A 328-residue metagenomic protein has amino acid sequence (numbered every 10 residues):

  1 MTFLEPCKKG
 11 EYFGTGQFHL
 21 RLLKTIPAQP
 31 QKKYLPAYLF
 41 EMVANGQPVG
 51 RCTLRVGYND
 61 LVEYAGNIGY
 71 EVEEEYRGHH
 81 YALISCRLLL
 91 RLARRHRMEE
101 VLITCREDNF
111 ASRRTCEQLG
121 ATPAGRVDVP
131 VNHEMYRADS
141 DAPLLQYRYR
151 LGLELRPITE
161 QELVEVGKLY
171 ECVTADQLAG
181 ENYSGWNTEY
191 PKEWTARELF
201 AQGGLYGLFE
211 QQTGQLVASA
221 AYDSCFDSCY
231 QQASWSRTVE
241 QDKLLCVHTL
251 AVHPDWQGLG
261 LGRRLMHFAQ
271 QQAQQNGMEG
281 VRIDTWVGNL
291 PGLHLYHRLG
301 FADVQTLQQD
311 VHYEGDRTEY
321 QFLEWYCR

Functional and structural regions predicted by a protein language model:
M1-Y12, L153-K168: A short beta-loop-alpha structural element at the N-terminal edge of CoA-dependent acyl/N-acetyltransferase catalytic
P6-I26, T174-T195: Conserved GNAT-fold acetyl-CoA-binding loop/helix
P30-L35, T53, N59-G66, A138 (+4 more regions): Conserved acyl-donor/pantetheine-binding loop and adjacent beta-alpha core of acyl/acetyltransferases and related
Y38-G50, Q202-A220: Conserved beta-hairpin
V72, G78-L92, R114-Q118, V252 (+2 more regions): Conserved acetyl-CoA-binding loop-helix of GNAT-fold acetyltransferases
R94-T104, M266, A273-T285: Conserved GNAT acetyl-CoA-binding A-motif
D108-G125, R263, Q275, G288-Q305 (+1 more regions): Conserved active-site alpha-helix within GNAT-family acetyltransferase domains
V129-E154, W286-N289, L293, R298-L299 (+1 more regions): C-terminal "cap" of GNAT-fold acetyltransferases
